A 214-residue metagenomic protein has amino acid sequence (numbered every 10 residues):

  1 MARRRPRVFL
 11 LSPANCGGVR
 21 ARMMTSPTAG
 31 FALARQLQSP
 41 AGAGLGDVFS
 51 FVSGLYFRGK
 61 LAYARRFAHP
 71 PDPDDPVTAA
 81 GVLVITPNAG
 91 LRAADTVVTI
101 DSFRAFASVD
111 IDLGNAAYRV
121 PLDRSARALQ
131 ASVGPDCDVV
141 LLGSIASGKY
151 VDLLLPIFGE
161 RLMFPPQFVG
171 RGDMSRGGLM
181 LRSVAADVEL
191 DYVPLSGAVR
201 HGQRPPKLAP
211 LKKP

Functional and structural regions predicted by a protein language model:
M1-P214: Peripheral peptide segments
